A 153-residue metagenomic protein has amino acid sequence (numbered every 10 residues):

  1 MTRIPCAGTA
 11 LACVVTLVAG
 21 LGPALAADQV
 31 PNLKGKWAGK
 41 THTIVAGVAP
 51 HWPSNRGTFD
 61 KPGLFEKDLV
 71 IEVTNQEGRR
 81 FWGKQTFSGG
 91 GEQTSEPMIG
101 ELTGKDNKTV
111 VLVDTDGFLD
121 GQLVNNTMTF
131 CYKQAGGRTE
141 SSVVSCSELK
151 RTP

Functional and structural regions predicted by a protein language model:
M1-L11: Bacterial N-terminal signal peptides that target proteins for export
T9, Q29-V30, K34, F118-N126: Short, surface-exposed loop and linker segments with low hydrophobicity and enrichment for Pro/Ser/Thr
A10-G20: Bacterial N-terminal signal peptides
L21-A26: Sec/Tat signal peptide C-region and signal peptidase I cleavage site
A27-W82, T139-P153: Short, solvent-exposed loop/hinge segments that bridge or flank secondary-structure elements
G39, G57-K61, G83-S88, K108-T115 (+1 more regions): Short beta-strand segments that buttress and anchor functional surface loops
T43-I44, S54, Q93-L102, D106 (+2 more regions): Edge beta-strand at a domain terminus
E66-N125: Contiguous, well-ordered beta-strand patches that form the walls/edges of small beta-barrel/beta-sandwich domains
